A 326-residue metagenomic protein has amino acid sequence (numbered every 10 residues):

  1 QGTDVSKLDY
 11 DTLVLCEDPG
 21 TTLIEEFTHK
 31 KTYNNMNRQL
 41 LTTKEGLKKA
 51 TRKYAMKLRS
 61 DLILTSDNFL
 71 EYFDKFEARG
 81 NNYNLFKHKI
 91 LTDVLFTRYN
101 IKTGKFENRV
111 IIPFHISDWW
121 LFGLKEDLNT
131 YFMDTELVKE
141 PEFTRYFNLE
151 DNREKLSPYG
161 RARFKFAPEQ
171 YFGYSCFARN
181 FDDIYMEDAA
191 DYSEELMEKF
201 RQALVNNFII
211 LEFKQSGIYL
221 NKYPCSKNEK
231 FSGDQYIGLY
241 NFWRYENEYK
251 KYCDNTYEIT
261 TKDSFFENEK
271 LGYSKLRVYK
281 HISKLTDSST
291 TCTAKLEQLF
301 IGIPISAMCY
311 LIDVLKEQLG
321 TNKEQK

Functional and structural regions predicted by a protein language model:
G2-K49: Active-site-proximal specificity loops/subdomain of glycosyltransferases
A55: Short aromatic/hydrophobic "clamp" motif used to bind/position activated sugar donors
L58-L62: Short acidic donor-binding/metal-coordinating loop in glycosyltransferase active sites
L64-E258: Catalytic core and acceptor-binding pocket of nucleotide-sugar-dependent glycosyltransferases
L239-K326: Membrane-proximal basic amphipathic "stem/tether" segments
